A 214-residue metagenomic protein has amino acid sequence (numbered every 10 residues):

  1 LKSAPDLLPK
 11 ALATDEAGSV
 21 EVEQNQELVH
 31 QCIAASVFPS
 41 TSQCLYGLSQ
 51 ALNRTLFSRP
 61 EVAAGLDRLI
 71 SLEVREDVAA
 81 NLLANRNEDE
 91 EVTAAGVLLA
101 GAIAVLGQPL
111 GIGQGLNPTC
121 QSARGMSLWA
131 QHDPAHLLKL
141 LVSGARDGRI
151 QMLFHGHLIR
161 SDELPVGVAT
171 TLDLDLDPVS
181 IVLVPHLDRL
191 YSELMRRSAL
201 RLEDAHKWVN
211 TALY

Functional and structural regions predicted by a protein language model:
K2-A34, G65-A205, V209: Active-site nucleophile-adjacent alpha helix/oxyanion-hole segment immediately C-terminal to the catalytic cysteine
A35-G65: Low-complexity, highly charged intrinsically disordered N-terminal segments that act as targeting/localization
